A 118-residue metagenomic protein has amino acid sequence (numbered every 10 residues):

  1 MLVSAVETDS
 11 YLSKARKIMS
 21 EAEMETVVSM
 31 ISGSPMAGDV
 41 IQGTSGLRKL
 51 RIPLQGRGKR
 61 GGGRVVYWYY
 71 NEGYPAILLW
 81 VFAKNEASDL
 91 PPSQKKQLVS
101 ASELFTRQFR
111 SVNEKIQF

Functional and structural regions predicted by a protein language model:
M1, T26-V28, G33, G46 (+1 more regions): Sequence/structural signature of beta-propeller domains
M1-E23, Q117-F118: Arg/Lys-rich, positively charged N-terminal/basic patches that mediate binding to nucleic acids
V3, E23, D39-Q42, L90: Short, surface-exposed helix-loop/turn micro-motifs enriched in polar/charged residues
E7, E23, V27, G46 (+3 more regions): Amphipathic alpha-helical interface surfaces
S10, M19-D39: Compact soluble domain cores
V40-F82, E86: Basic/aromatic recognition patch in beta-strand/loop cores that engages polyanionic ligands
Y69-F118: Enriched for short, Lys/Arg-rich terminal
